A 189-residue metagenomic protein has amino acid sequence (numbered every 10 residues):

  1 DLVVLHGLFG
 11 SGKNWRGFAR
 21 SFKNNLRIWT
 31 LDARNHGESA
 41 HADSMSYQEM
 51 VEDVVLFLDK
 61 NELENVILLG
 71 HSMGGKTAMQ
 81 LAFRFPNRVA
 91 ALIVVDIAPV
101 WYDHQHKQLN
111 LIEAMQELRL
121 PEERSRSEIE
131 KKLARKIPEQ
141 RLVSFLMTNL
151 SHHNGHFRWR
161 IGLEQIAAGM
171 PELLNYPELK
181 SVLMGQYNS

Functional and structural regions predicted by a protein language model:
D1, R27, E62-I67, R88-A91 (+1 more regions): Structural signature of beta-strand start/N-cap positions in the alpha/beta core of ABC transporter nucleotide-binding
D1-G7: Short beta-strand element of the alpha/beta-hydrolase
G7-S11, S72: Active-site glycine-rich loops that stabilize anionic/oxyanionic intermediates across multiple enzyme folds
F9, A33-G37, P99: Alpha/beta-hydrolase active-site loop signature
R16-L69, M73, T77: Active-site loop/oxyanion-hole signature of alpha/beta-hydrolase fold enzymes
M79-R84, R88-R126: Flexible "cap/lid" loop of the alpha/beta hydrolase fold
N154-S189: Conserved serine/cysteine hydrolase catalytic core
